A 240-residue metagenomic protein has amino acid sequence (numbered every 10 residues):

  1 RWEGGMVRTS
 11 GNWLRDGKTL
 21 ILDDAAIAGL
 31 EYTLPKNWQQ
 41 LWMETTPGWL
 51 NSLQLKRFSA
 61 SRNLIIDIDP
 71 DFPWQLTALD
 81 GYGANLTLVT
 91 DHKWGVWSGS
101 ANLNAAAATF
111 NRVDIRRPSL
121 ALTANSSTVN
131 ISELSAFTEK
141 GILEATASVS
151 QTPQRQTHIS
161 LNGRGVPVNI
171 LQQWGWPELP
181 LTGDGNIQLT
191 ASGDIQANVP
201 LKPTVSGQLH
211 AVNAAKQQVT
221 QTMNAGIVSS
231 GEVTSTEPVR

Functional and structural regions predicted by a protein language model:
R1-L20, A25-A26, P118: N-terminal beta-strand/beta-hairpin edge segment
W2-G4, P35, W74-Q75, E139-K140: Short, charged, low-hydrophobicity "junction" segments
G4, R15, Q40, E44 (+4 more regions): Intrinsic disorder/low-complexity segments enriched in polar/charged and small flexible residues
G11-W13, T87-T90, S192-Q196: Outer-membrane beta-barrel proteins
R15-K18, I66-D69, N130-S132: Extended, compositionally simple hydrophobic/Ser/Thr-rich segments that build repetitive fibrous architectures
D23-K36, L53-L64, G95-R240: Small-residue helix/turn framework positions
D23-K56, I68-F72, L76, A84-K93: Intrinsic disorder/low-complexity detector
G81: Terminal recognition/anchoring or ligand-binding modules at protein termini
